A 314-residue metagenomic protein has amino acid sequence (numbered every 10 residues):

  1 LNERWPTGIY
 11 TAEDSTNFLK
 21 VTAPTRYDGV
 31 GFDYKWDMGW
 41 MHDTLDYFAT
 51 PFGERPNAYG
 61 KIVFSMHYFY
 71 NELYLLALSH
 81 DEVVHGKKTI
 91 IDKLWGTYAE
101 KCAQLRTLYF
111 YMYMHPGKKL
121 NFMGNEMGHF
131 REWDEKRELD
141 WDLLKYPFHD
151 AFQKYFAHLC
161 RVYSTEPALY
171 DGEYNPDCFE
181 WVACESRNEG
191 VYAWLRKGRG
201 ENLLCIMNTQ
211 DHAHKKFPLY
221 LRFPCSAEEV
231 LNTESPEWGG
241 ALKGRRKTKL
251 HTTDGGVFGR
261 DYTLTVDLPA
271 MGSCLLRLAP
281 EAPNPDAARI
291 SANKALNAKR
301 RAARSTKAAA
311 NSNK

Functional and structural regions predicted by a protein language model:
L1-K119, M127, D134, D171-V191 (+2 more regions): Alpha-amylase-like alpha-glycosidases and glucanotransferases acting on alpha-linked glucans and related
A99-C102, Y113-N121, N125-K314: Carbohydrate-interacting/catalytic domains
